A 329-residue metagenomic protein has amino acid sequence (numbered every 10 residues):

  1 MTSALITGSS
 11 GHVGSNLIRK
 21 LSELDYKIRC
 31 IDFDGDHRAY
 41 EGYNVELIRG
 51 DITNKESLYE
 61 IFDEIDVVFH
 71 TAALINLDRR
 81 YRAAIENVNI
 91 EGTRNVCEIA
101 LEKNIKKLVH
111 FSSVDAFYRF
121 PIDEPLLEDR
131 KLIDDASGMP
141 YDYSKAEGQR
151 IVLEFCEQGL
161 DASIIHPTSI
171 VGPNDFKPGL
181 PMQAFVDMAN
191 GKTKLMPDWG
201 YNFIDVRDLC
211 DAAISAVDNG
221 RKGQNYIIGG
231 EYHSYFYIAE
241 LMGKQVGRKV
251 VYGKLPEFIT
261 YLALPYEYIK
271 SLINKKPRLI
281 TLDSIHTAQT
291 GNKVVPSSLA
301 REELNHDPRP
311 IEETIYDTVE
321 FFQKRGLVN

Functional and structural regions predicted by a protein language model:
A4-L24: N-terminal Rossmann NAD(P)H-binding glycine-rich loop of SDR-like oxidoreductase domains
H37, V45-E91, I99: NAD(P)H-binding glycine-rich loop region in Rossmannoid oxidoreductase-like domains and their noncatalytic homologs
L77, V114-E124, I170-G179: Conserved catalytic-site region of short-chain dehydrogenase/reductase
E91-P140: Conserved Rossmann-fold NAD(P)-dependent oxidoreductase catalytic core, especially the SDR/UDP-sugar
M139-P140, T168-K177, K194-R207: Glycine-rich "substrate-gating" loop/helix at the edge of Rossmann-like oxidoreductase active sites
E147, L180, P197-V217, Q224: Substrate-positioning beta->alpha
R150-P173: Conserved beta-loop-beta element that borders a ligand/cofactor-binding pocket
A212-L279, S297, E302, P310-N329: Mid/C-terminal beta-alpha module of Rossmann-like enzyme folds, strongest in SDR-family dehydrogenases/epimerases
